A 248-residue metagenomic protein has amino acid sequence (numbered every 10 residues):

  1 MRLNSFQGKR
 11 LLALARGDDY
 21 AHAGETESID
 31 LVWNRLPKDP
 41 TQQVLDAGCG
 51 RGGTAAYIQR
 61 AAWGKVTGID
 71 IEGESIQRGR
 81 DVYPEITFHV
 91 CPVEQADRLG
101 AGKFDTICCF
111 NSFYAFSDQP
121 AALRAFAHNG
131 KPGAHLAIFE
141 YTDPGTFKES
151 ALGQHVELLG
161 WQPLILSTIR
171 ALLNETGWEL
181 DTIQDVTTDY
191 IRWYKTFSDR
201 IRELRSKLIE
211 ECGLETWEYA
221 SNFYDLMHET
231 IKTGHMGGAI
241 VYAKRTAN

Functional and structural regions predicted by a protein language model:
H22-P40: Conserved alpha-helix/loop element of class I SAM-dependent methyltransferases that forms part of the SAM/SAH-binding
T41-G50: Conserved class I S-adenosyl-L-methionine
R51-Q95: Class I SAM-dependent methyltransferase SAM/SAH-binding core
D97-I107: A short acidic, Gly/Pro-enriched loop at the edge of an enzyme's catalytic core that lines a small-molecule cofactor
T106-D118: A short SAM/SAH-binding and catalytic strip from SAM-dependent methyltransferases
P120-H135: A short glycine-rich, Lys/Arg-flanked "PGG" loop and its adjoining helix->strand segment in the class I
Y141-G160: Short, glycine-/aromatic-enriched active-site segment of Class I SAM-dependent methyltransferases
Q184-N248: Conserved Class I S-adenosyl-L-methionine
